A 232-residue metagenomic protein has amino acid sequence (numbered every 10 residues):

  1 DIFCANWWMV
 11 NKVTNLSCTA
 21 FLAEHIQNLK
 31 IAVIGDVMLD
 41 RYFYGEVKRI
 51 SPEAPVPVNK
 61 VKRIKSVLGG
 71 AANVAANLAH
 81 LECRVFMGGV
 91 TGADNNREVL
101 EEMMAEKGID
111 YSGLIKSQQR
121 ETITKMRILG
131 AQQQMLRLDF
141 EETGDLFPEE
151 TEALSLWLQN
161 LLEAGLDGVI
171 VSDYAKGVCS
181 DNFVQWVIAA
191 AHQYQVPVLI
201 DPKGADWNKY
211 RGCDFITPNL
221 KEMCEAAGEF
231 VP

Functional and structural regions predicted by a protein language model:
I2-K48, K60-P232: Ribokinase/PfkB-type carbohydrate-kinase core domain
P52-V58: Peri-catalytic substrate-binding/gating loops that frame the active-site cleft of hydrolases
